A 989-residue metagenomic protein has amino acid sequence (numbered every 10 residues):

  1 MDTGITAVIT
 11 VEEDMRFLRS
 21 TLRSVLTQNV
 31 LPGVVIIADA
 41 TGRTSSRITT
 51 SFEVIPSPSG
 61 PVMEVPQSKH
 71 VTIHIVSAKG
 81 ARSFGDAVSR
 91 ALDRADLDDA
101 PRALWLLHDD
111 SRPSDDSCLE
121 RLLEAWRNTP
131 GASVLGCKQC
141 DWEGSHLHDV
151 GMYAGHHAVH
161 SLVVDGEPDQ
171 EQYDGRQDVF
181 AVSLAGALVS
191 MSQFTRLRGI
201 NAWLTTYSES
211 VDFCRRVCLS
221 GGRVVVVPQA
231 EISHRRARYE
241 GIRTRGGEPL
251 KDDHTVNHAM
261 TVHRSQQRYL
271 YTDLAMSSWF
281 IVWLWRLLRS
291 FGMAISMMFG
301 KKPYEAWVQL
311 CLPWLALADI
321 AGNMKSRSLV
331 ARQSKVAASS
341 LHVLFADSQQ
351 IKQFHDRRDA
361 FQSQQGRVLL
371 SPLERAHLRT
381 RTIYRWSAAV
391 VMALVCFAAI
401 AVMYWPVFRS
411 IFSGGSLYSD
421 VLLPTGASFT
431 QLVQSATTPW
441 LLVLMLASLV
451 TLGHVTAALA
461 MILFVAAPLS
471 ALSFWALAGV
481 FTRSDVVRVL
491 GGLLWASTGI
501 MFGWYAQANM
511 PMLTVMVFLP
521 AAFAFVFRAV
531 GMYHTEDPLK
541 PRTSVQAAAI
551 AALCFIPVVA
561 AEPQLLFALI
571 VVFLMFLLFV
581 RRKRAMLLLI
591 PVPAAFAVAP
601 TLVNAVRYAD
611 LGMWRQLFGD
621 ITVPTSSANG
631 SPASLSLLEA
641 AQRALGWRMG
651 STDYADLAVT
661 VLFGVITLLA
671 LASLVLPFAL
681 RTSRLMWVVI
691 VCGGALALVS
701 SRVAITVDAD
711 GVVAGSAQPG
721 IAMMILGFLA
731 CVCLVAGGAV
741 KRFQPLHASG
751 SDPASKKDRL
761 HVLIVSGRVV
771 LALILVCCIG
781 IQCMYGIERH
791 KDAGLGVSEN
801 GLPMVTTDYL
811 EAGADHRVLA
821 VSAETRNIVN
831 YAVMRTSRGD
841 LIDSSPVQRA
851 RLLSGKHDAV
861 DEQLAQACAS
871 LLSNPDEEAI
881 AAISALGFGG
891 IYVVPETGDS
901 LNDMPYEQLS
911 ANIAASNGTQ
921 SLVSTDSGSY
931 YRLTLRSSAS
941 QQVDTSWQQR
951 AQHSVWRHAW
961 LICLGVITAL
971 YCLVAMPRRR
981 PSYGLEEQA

Functional and structural regions predicted by a protein language model:
R23-P32: Short, acidic, metal-binding catalytic loop of nucleotide-sugar glycosyltransferases
R112-A154: Conserved donor NDP-sugar-binding/catalytic core segment of glycosyltransferases
L219-A318: Active-site-adjacent helix/loop segment of glycosyltransferases that harbors family-specific signature motifs
E231, P468-W475, V480, V486-R582 (+3 more regions): Membrane-embedded helix bundles of polyisoprenyl
A399-S470: Membrane-interface coil-to-helix junctions
S413-L432, M501-L513, Y654-A658, R681-H761 (+3 more regions): Membrane-helix boundary/interfacial segments in multi-pass membrane proteins
P591-A679, G801, Y809, R936-Q952 (+1 more regions): Periplasmic/ER-lumenal interhelical loops and adjacent helix-loop junctions in multi-pass membrane proteins
S751-D752, I779-A989: Extracytoplasmic
